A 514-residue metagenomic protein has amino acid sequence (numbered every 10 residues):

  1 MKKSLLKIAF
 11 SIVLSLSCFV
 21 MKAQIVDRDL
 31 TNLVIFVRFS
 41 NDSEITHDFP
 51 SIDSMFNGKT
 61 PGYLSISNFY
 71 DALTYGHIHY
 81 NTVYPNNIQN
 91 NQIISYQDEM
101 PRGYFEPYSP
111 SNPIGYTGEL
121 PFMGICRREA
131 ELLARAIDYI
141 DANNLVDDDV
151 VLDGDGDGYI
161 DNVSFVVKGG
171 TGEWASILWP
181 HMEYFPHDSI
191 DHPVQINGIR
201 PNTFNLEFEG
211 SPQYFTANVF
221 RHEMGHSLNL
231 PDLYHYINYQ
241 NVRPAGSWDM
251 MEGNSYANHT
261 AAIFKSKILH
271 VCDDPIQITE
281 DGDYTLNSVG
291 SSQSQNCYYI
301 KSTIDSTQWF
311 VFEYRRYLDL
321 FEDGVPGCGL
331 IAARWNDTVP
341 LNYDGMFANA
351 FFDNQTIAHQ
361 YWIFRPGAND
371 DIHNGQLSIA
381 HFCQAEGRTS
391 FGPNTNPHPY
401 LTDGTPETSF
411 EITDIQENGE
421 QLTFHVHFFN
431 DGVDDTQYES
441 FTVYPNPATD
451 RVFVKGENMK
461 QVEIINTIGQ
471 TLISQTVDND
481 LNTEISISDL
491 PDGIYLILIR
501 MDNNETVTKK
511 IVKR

Functional and structural regions predicted by a protein language model:
M1-I25: Bacterial Sec-dependent N-terminal signal peptides
F19, T436-Y444, A448-R514: C-terminal outer-membrane/trafficking sorting elements
Q24-D27, V426-S440: Low-complexity, Pro/Thr/Ser/Gly/Ala-rich linker/spacer regions in secreted, extracellular modular proteins
Q24-P61: N-terminal module-boundary/linker segments of secreted carbohydrate-active enzymes
F39, D138-L145, H226-L233: Sec-exported extracytoplasmic/periplasmic mature domains
N68-V194: Active-site-proximal segments of metallohydrolase catalytic domains
L73, N162-G327, W335-T338: Extracellular hydrolytic enzyme modules, especially secreted metalloproteases of the metzincin/thermolysin-like class
S291-F429: Extracellular low-complexity, Gly/Ser/Thr-rich intrinsically disordered linkers and protease-sensitive activation/hinge
